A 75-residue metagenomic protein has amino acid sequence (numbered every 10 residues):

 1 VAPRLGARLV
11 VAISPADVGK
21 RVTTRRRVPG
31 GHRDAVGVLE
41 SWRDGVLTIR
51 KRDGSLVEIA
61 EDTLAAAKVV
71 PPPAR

Functional and structural regions predicted by a protein language model:
A2-R75: Conserved RNA-binding domains used in RNP assembly and mRNA/RNA metabolism
